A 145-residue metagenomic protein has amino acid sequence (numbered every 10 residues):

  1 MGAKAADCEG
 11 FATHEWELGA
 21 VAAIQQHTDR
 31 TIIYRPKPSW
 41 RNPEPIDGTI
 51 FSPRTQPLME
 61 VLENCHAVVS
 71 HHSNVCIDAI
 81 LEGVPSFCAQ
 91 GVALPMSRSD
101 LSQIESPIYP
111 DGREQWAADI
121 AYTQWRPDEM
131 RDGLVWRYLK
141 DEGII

Functional and structural regions predicted by a protein language model:
M1-A6, P36-K37, G91: Short loop/turn segments at strand-loop or loop-helix junctions that form parts of catalytic or ligand-binding pockets
A5-H14: A short, glycine/small-residue-rich beta-strand->loop->alpha-helix junction that serves as a flexible
A6-D7, W40-P43, C76-I77, L94-M96: Flexible loop/turn segments at secondary-structure boundaries
H14-E17, P85-F87: Glycine-rich, phosphate-binding/catalytic loops in enzymes
E17-R54: Catalytic donor nucleotide-activated moiety binding site of glycosyltransferases and closely related
R30-I32, S86-F87, A118-T123: Hydrophobic anchor at the start of a short beta-strand that flanks the dinucleotide cofactor-binding loop
T55-D100: A donor-sugar binding/catalytic signature common to diverse glycosyltransferases and related nucleotide-sugar
M96-I145: Leloir-type glycosyltransferase catalytic cores
